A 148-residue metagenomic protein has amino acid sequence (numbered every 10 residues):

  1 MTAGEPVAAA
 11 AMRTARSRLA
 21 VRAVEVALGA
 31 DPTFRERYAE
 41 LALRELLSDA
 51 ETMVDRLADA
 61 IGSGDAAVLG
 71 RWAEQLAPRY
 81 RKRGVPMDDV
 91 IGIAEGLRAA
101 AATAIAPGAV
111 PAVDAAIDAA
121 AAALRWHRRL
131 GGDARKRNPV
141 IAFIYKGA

Functional and structural regions predicted by a protein language model:
M1-E95, A99-A148: Core of compact, soluble alpha-helical bundle domains
